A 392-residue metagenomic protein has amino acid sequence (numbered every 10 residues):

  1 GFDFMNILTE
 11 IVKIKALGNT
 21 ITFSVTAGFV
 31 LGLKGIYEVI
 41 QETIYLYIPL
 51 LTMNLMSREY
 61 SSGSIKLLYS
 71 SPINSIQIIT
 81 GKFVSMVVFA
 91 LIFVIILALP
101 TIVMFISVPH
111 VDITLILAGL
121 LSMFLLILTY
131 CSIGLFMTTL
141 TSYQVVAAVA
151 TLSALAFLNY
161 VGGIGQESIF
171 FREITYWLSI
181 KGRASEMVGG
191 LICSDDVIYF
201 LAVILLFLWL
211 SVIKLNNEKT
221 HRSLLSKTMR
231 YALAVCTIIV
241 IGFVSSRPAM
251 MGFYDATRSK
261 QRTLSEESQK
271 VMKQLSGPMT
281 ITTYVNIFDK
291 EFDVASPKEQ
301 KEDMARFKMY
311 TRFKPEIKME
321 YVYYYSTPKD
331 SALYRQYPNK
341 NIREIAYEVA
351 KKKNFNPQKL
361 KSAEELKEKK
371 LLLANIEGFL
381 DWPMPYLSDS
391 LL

Functional and structural regions predicted by a protein language model:
D3, K34-R58: Long, hydrophobic alpha-helical segments
M5-L31, A147-K219: Terminal transmembrane helical anchor/hairpin motif
S24-T26, V30-Q41, T80-S142: Secretory targeting signals
I44-P49, I127-S132, I198-V212: Hydrophobic cores of alpha-helical transmembrane segments in multi-pass inner/ER membrane proteins, independent
P49-Y69, F83: Transmembrane helix boundary and interhelical loop/hinge segments in multi-pass membrane proteins
S223-A249: Internal/C-terminal transmembrane anchor helices
R247-L392: Juxtamembrane extramembrane loops of integral membrane proteins
